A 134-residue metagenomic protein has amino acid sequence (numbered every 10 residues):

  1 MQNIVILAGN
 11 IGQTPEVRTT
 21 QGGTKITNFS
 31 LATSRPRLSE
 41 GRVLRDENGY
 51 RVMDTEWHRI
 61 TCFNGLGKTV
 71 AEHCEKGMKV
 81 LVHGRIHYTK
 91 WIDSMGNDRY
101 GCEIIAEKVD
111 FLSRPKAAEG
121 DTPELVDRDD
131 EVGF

Functional and structural regions predicted by a protein language model:
M1-N3, T19-G22, E40-R51, K68 (+2 more regions): Acidic, gly/ser/pro-rich intrinsically disordered tails
V5, K25, E56, Y100 (+1 more regions): Exposed loop/turn and edge beta-strand positions of beta-sandwich/beta-sheet ligand-binding modules
V5-Q13, L31, K76-Y88, A106-V109: OB-fold and OB-like beta-barrel modules that bind single-stranded nucleic acids
T19-T33, Y100-G101: Short aromatic-glycine-enriched beta-strand elements
S34-L38: Active-site/binding-pocket entry motifs
Y50-I60: Short, basic/aromatic beta-hairpin or loop at an interaction surface
I60-R99: Beta-rich strand-turn-strand
